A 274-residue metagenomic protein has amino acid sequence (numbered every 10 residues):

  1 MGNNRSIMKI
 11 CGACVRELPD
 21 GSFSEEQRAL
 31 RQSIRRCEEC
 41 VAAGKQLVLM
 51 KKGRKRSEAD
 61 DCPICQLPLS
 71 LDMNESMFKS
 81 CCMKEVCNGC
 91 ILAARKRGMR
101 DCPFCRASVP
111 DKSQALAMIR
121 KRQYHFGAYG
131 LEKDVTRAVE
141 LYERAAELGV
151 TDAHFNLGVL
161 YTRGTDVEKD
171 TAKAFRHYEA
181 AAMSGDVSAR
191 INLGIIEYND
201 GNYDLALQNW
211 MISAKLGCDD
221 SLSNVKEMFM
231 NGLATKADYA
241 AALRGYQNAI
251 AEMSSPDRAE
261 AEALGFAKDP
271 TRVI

Functional and structural regions predicted by a protein language model:
M8-G21, R56-E75: Small Cys/His zinc-coordinating "RING-like" fingers
C11-C14, C37-C40, C62-C65, F78-K79 (+2 more regions): Short cysteine-rich clusters marking metal-coordination/redox-active sites
F23, C81, E85-M99: Cys/His-coordinated zinc-finger cores
M83, K121-Y129, K133, Y142 (+8 more regions): Short helix-capping/linker turns of helical repeat alpha-solenoids
K121-R122, A153, G158, G194 (+1 more regions): Structural signal of TPR/SEL1 helical repeats
M230-I274: Terminal, low-structured helical/coil segments at or just beyond the last alpha-helical repeat
